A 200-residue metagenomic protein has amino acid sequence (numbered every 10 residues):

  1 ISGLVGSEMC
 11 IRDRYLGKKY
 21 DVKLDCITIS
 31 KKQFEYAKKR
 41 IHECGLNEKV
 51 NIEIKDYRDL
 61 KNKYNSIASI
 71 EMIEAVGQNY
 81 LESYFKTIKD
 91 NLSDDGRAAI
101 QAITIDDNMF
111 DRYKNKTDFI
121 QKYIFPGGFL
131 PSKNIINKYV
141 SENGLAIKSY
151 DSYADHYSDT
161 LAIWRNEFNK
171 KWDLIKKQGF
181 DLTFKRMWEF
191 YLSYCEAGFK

Functional and structural regions predicted by a protein language model:
I1-G6, I11: Single conserved hydrophobic/aromatic residue that forms the stacking wall/gate of nucleotide- or nucleobase-binding
R12-D21: Conserved SAM-binding loop of SAM-dependent methyltransferases across substrates and taxa, primarily the Class I
K23-I29: Conserved SAM-binding motif I beta-strand of class I
A37-K38: Conserved SAM-binding loop
C44-Y57: Conserved SAM-binding strand-loop segment of SAM-dependent methyltransferases
R58-A68: A short acidic, Gly/Pro-enriched loop at the edge of an enzyme's catalytic core that lines a small-molecule cofactor
E82-R97: A short glycine-rich, Lys/Arg-flanked "PGG" loop and its adjoining helix->strand segment in the class I
T104-K200: Substrate-binding/catalytic lobe of Class I Rossmann-like enzymes that use SAM or dcSAM, i.e., the mid-to-C-terminal
